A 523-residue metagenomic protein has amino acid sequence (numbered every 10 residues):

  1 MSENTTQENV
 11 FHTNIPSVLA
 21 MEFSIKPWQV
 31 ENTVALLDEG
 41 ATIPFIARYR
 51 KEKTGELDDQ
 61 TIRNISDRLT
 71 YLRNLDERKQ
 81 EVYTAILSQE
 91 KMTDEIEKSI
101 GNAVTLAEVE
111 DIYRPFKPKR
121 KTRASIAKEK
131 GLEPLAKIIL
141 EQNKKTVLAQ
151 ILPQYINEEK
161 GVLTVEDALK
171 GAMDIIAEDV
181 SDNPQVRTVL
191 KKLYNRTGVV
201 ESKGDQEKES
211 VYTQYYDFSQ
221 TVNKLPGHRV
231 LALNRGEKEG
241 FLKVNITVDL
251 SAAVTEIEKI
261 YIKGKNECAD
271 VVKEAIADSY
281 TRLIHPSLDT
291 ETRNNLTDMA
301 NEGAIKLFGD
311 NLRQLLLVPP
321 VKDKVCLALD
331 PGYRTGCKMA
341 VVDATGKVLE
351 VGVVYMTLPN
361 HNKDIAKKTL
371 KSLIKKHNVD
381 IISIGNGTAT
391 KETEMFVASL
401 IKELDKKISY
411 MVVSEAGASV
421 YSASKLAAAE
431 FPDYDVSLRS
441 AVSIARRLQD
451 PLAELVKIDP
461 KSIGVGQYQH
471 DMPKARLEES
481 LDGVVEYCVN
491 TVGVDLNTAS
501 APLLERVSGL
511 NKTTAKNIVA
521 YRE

Functional and structural regions predicted by a protein language model:
M1-E31, D38: Generic start-of-chain signal for non-secretory N-termini
S2, T61-N64, Y71, L75-A328 (+4 more regions): Duplex nucleic acid-engaging cores and interfaces of nucleic-acid transaction enzymes
E3-N4, H12-I15, N74-K91, G101 (+1 more regions): Long, highly charged, low-complexity intrinsically disordered interaction regions that mediate electrostatic DNA/RNA
S17-A20, V34, A47-R50, S66 (+6 more regions): Amphipathic alpha-helical segments within well-ordered protein domains
K26-Q60: N-terminal cofactor/phosphate-binding cores enriched in small/glycine residues, especially glycine-rich loops such as
V30-A35, I62, E97, G101 (+4 more regions): Short, well-structured alpha-helical segments
R50, I401, R522: Active-site catalytic pocket residues across diverse enzymes, especially alpha/beta-hydrolases
E52-G55, E141, D182, D450 (+2 more regions): Short, well-ordered loop/turn and helix-capping segments at boundaries between secondary-structure elements and domains
